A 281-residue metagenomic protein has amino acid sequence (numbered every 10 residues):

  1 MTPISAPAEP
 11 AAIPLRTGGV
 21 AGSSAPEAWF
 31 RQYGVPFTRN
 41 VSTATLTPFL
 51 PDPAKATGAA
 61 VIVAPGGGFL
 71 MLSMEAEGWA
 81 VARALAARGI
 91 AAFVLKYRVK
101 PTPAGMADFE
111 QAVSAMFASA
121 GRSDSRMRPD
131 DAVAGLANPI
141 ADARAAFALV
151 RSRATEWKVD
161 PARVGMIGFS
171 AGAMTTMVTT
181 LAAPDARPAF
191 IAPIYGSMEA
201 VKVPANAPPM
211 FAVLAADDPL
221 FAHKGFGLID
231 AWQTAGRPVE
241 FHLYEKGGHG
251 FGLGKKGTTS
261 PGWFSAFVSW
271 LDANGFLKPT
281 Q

Functional and structural regions predicted by a protein language model:
A12, G19-T45, D52-V61, G66-W157 (+1 more regions): Serine-hydrolase catalytic machinery in alpha/beta-hydrolase-like enzymes
T57-A59, R88-A91, A162-R163, R187-F190 (+2 more regions): Loop/turn elements at helix/coil->beta-strand transitions in domains of secreted/extracellular proteins
A64, I194, Y244-G247: Alpha/beta-hydrolase
A84-G89, L228, W232, L271: Hydrophobic alpha-helical packing residues
E110, Q233, P238-Q281: C-terminal catalytic histidine-bearing segment of alpha/beta-hydrolase fold enzymes
G135-A207: Primarily recognizes the serine-hydrolase "nucleophile elbow" in alpha/beta-hydrolase and SGNH/GDSL folds
A212-L214: Short beta-strand/loop motif that positions the catalytic acidic residue of the alpha/beta-hydrolase fold
D217-A222: Acidic catalytic loop of the alpha/beta-hydrolase fold
